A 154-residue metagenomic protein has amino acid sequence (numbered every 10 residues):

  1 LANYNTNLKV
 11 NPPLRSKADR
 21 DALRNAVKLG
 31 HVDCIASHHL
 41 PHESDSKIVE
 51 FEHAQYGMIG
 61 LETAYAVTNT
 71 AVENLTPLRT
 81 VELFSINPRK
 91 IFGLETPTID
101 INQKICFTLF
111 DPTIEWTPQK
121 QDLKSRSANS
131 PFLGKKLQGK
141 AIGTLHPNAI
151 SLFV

Functional and structural regions predicted by a protein language model:
L1-I35: Histidine/acidic residue-rich metal-binding segments in metalloenzymes
L1-N3, D45-V49, K120-D122: Short acidic, glycine/serine/threonine-rich loops at helix termini
N5-L8, R79-E82, I114-Q119, L123: N-terminal start-of-chain detector that recognizes signal peptides and the immediate post-cleavage beginning
L8-A18, Q55-G60, S130-L137: A short acidic, glycine-rich active-site loop that binds or catalyzes chemistry on phosphate/adenosine moieties
S16-N25, A64-T70, L137-T144: Short C-terminal domain-edge/linker segments immediately following a structured domain
D19-L23, E95-T96, S130: A generic local structural motif
N25-L29, C34-I35, L40-P112: His/Asp/Glu-enriched, well-ordered alpha-helical/loop segment that forms or immediately abuts the divalent-metal
E50-H53, K104-V154: C-terminal cap of metal-dependent C-N hydrolases
